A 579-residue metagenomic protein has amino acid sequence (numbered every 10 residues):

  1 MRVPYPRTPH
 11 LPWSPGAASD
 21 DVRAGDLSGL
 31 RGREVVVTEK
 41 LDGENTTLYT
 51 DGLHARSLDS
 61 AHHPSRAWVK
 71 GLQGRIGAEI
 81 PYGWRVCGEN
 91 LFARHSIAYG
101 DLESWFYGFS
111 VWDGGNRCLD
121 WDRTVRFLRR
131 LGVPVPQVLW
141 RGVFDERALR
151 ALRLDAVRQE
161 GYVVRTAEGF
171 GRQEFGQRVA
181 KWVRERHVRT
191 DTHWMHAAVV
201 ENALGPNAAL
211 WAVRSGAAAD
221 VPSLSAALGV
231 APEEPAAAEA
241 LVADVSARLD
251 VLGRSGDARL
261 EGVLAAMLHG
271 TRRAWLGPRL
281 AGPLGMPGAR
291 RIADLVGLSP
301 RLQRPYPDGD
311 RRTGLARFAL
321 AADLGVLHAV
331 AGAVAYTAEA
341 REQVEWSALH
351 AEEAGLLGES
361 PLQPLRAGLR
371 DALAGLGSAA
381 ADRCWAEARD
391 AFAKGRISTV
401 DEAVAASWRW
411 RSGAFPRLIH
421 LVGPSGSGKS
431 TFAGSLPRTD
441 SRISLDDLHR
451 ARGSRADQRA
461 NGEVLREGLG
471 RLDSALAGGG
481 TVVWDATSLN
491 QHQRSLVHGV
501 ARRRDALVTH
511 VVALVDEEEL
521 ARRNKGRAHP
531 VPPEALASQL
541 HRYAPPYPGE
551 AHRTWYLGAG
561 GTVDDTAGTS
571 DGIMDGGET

Functional and structural regions predicted by a protein language model:
M1-A374: Core nucleotide-handling region used for phosphoryl-transfer chemistry
S28-T38, D42, R411-I419, S435 (+3 more regions): Catalytic phosphate/metal-binding cores of nucleic-acid and nucleotide-processing enzymes, i.e., regions that mediate
T124, R471, V497-G499: Aromatic/hydrophobic pocket-lining residues that form π-stacking "cages" and hydrophobic walls in ligand
L131-P134, L476-V482: Short, surface-exposed connector motifs at secondary-structure boundaries
G377-G413: N-terminal pre-Walker A segment at the start of P-loop NTPase domains
R417-P437: Glycine-rich phosphate-binding P-loop
S430-G480, E518-R522: Conserved substrate/cofactor phosphate-moiety recognition/catalytic segment in nucleotide-dependent phosphotransferases
T487-T579: Replace "adjacent to P-loop NTPase cores in ATP/GTP-dependent enzymes" with "adjacent to NTP-binding cores
